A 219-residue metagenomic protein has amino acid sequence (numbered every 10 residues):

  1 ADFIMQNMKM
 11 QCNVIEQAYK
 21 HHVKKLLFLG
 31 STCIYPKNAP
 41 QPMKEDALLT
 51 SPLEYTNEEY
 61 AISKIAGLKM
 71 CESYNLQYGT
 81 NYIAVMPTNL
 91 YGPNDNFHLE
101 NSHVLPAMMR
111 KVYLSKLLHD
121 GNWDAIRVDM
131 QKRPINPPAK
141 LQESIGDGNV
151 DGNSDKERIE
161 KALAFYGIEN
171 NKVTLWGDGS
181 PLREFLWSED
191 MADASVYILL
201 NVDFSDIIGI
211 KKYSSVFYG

Functional and structural regions predicted by a protein language model:
M5, C12-E58, I83, N96: Conserved Rossmann-fold NAD(P)-dependent oxidoreductase catalytic core, especially the SDR/UDP-sugar
Q6-K9, I62, L99-H103, R183-E189: Residue-level signal for the nucleotide or nucleotide-sugar donor/cofactor binding architecture
H22-L26, P40, G79-N81, M130 (+2 more regions): Active-site loop of short-chain dehydrogenase/reductase
S31-T32, D46, L68, P87-N94 (+3 more regions): Active-site pre-Tyr helix/loop in NAD(P)-dependent dehydrogenases
K37, E54-T88, V104-A125: Active-site Tyr-X1-5-Lys
P52, T174-P181: Catalytic Tyr-x(3-8)-Lys segment
L76, L90, P106-T174, R183-Y218: Alpha-helical substrate-binding/gating segment
